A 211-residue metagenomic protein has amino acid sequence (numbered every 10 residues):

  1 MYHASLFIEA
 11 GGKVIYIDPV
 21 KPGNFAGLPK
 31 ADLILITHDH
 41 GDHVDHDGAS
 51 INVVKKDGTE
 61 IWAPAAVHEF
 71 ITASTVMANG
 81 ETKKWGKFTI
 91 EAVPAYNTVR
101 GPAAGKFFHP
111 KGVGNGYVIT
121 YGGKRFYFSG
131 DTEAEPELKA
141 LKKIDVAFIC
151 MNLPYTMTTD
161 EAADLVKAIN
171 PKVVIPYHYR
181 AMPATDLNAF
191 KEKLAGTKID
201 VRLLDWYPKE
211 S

Functional and structural regions predicted by a protein language model:
M1-P29, S74-K142, W206-S211: Core dinuclear metal-dependent hydrolase active-site scaffold
I17-D18, L35-I36, E91, I149 (+1 more regions): Redox-cofactor binding/interface segments in oxidoreductases and associated redox assembly factors
K21-F70, K143-F148: Active-site metal-binding motif and surrounding structural segment of the metallo-beta-lactamase
L28, H46-D47, T159-D160, A184-N188: Conserved strand-to-helix beginnings and helix N-cap segments that scaffold or border functional pockets
H40, V67, Y96, E133 (+3 more regions): Catalytic metal-binding/acid-base residues of hydrolase active sites
T75-G86, K111, A163, K167-S211: Binuclear metal-ion centers of metallo-dependent hydrolases, dominated by the metallo-beta-lactamase
N115-I169, Y177-T185: Metallo-beta-lactamase
